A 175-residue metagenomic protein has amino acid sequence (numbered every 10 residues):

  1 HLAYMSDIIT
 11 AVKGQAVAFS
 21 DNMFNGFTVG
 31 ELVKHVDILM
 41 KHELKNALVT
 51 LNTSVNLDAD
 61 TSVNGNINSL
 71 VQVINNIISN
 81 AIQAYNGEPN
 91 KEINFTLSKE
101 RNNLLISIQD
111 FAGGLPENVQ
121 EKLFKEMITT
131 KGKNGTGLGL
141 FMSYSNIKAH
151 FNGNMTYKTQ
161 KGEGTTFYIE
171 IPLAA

Functional and structural regions predicted by a protein language model:
H1-E43: Conserved DHp (HisKA) dimerization/phosphotransfer helix of two-component histidine kinases, i.e., the long coiled-coil
A18-N22, S62-G65, T130: Conserved micro-motifs of the catalytic ATP-binding
T50-T61: Conserved catalytic submotifs in the C-terminal HATPase_c
N75-N80: Conserved polar catalytic motif of the HATPase_c/GHKL fold
D110: Acidic ATP/Mg2+-coordinating residue in the GHKL
L115-M127: Short conserved segment of the HATPase_c
I147-K148: Detector for a conserved hydrophobic position within an alpha-helical segment of the HATPase_c
F151-K158: Glycine-rich ATP-binding loops of the HATPase_c
